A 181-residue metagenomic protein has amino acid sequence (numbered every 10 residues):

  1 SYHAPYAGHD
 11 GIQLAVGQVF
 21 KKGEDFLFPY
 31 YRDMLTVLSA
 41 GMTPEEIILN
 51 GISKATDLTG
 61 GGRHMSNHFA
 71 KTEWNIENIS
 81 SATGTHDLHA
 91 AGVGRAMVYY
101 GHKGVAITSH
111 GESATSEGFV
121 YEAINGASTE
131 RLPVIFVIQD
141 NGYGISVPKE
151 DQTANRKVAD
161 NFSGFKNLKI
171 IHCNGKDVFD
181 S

Functional and structural regions predicted by a protein language model:
Y2-E130, P148-N155, A159-K166: Cofactor-binding active-site loop characterized by glycine-rich and histidine/acidic residues
H3, F28, I135-V137, H172: Structured core elements
E122, G126, F136-G142: Active-site cavity-forming subdomains of large catalytic enzyme subunits
I138-S181: Thiamine diphosphate
